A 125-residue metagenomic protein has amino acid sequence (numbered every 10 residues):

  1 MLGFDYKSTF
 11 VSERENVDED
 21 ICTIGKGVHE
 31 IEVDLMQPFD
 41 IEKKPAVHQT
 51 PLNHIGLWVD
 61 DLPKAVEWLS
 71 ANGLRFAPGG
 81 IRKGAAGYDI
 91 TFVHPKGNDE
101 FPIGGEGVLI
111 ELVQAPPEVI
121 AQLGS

Functional and structural regions predicted by a protein language model:
G3, D61, A115: Extracellular/lumenal glycan-associated surfaces
G3-S12, G73-G80: Short secondary-structure junctions
D5, H29-I31, K43-K44, F101 (+1 more regions): Short loop/beta submotifs within extracellular cysteine-rich repeat domains
N16-V17: Beta-rich nucleic-acid/ligand-interaction surfaces
D20-G25, I31, K44-L69: Vicinal oxygen chelate
D20-T23, V66-S125: Vicinal oxygen chelate
P38-F39: A conserved beta-strand-loop-helix scaffold within acyl/acetyltransferase catalytic domains
